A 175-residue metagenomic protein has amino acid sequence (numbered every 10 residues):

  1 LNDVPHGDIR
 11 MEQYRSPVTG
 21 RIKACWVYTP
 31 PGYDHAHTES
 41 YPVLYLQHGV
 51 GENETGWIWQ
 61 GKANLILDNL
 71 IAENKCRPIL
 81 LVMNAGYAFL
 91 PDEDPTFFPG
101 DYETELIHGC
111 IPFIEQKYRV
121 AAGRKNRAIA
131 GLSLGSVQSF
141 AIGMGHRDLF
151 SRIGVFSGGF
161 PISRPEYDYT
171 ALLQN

Functional and structural regions predicted by a protein language model:
L1-N175: Non-catalytic cap/lid and distal C-terminal segments of serine-dependent acyl enzymes
